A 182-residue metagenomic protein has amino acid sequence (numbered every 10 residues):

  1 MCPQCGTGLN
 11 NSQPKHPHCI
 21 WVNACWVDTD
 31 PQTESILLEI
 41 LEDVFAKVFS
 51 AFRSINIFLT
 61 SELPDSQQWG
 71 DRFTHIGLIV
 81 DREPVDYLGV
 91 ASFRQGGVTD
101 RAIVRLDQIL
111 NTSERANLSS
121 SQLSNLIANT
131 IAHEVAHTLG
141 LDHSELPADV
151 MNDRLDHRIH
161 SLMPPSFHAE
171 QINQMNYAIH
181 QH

Functional and structural regions predicted by a protein language model:
P3, S12-P14, A148-H182: Replace "(M1/M4/M9/M12/WLM)" with "(e.g., M1/M4/M8/M9/M12/M26/WLM)" and add "not limited to" to clarify scope
P3-G6, C19, C25-L146, D156: Metzincin-family zinc-dependent endopeptidase catalytic domain
